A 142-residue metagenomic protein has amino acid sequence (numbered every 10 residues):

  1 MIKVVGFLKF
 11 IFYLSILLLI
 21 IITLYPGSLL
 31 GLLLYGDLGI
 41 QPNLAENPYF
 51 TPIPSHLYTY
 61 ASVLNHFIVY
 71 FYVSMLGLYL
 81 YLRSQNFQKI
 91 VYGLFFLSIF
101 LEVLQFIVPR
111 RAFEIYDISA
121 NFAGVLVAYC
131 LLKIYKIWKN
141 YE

Functional and structural regions predicted by a protein language model:
M1-I115, F122, L126-E142: Bulky hydrophobic segments
